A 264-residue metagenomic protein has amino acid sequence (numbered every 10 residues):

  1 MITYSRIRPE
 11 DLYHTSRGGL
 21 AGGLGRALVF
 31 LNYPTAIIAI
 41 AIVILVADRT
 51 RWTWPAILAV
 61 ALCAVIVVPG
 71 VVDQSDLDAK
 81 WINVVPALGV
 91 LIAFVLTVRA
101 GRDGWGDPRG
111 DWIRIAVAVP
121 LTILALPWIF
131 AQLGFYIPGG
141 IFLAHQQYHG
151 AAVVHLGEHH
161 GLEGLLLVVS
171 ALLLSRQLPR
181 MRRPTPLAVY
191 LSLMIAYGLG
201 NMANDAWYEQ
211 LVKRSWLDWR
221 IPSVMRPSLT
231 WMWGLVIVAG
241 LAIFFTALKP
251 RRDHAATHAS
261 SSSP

Functional and structural regions predicted by a protein language model:
M1, E163-S261: C-terminal transmembrane-bundle signature of multipass membrane proteins, characterized by strong activation on
M1-L28, S263: N-terminal signal-anchor module of multipass membrane proteins
I2-Y13, F130-L143, M202-S215: Membrane-helix interface motif
R17-I38, I66-G70, D76-T97, V154-V169 (+1 more regions): Alpha-helical transmembrane segments of polytopic membrane proteins
L45-I57, R180-T185: Membrane-helix interface "capping/anchor" motifs
T53-A61, W81-N83, D111: Cytoplasmic-side transmembrane-helix entry/capping segments in multi-pass membrane proteins
V60-D76, L91-R99, T122-Q132, A196-A203: Hydrophobic alpha-helical transmembrane segments and adjacent interfacial helices in integral membrane proteins
N83-P186, Y190: Generic multipass alpha-helical transmembrane bundles of integral membrane proteins
